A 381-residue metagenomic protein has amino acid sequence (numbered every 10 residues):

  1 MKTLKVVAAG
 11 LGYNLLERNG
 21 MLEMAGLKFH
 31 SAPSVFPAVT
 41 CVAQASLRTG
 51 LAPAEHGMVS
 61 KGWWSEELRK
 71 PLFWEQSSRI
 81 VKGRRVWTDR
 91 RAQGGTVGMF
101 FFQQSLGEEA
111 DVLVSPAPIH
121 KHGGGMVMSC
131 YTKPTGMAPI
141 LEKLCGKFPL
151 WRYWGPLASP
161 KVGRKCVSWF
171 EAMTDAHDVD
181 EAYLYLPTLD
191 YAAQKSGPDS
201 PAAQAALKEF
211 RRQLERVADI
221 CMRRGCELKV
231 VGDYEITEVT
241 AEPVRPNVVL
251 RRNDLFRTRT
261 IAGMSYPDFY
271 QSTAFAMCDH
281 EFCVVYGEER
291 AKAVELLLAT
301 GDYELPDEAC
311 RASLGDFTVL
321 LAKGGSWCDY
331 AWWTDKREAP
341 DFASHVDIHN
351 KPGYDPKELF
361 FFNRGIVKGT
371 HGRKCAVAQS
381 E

Functional and structural regions predicted by a protein language model:
M1-N14, L47, R90, D180-P187 (+8 more regions): Beta-strand elements within well-structured catalytic alpha/beta cores of enzymes that handle phosphate/sulfate esters
Y13-H56, G98-M99: Short, structured active-site-proximal loop/turn typified by the sulfatase FGly-forming signature C/S-X-P-X-R
Y13-N14, L106-G107, Y191-A192, E235-E238 (+1 more regions): Short, active-site-adjacent cap segments at secondary-structure transitions
N19, P33, A38-V39, W63-R79 (+5 more regions): Secreted, luminal/periplasmic, and some membrane-associated catalytic domains that remodel anionic oxygen-ester
G26-L27, Q93, R224, T300: Structured helix-beta-strand junction loops
A52-P198, T273-D302, D329-Y330, V377: His/Asp/Glu-rich, glycine-adjacent segments that coordinate divalent cations and/or stabilize oxyanion chemistry on
S115-E142, Q204-R212, N247-Y266: Acidic, His- and aromatic-enriched active-site or binding-groove loops in soluble protein domains that engage sugars
E358-S380: Short, intrinsically disordered, charge-balanced linker/junction segments flanking boundaries in proteins
